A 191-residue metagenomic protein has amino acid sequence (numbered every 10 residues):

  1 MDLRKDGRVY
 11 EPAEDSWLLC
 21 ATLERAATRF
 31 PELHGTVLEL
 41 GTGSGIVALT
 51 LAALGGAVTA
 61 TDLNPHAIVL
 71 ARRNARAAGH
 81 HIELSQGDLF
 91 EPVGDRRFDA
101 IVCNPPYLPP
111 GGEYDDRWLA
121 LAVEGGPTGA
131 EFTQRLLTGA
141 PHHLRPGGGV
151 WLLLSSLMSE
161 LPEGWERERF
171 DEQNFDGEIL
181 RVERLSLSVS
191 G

Functional and structural regions predicted by a protein language model:
M1-L3: Conserved N-terminal entry element of GNAT/NAT acetyltransferase domains
K5-R25, T42-I46, L63-V69, R73 (+1 more regions): S-adenosylmethionine
A27, G55, A75: Active-site catalytic pocket residues across diverse enzymes, especially alpha/beta-hydrolases
E32, A53, R145: Short conserved AdoMet
H34-G41: Conserved class I S-adenosyl-L-methionine
S44-G56: Conserved SAM-binding loop of SAM-dependent methyltransferases across substrates and taxa, primarily the Class I
A57-D62: Conserved SAM-binding motif I beta-strand of class I
